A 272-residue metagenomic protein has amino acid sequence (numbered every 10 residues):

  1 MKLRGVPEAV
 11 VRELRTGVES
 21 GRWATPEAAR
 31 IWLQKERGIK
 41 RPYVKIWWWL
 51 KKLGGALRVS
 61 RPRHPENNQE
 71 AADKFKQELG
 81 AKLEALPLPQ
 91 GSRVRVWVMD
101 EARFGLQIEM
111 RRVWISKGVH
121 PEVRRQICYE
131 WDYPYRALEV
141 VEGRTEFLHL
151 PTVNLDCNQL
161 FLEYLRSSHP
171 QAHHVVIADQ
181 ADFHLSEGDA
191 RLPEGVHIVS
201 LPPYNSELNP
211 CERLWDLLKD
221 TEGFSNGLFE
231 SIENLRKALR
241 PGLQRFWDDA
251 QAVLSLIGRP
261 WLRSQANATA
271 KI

Functional and structural regions predicted by a protein language model:
M1-I272: Short functional hotspots at interaction and active-site rims
